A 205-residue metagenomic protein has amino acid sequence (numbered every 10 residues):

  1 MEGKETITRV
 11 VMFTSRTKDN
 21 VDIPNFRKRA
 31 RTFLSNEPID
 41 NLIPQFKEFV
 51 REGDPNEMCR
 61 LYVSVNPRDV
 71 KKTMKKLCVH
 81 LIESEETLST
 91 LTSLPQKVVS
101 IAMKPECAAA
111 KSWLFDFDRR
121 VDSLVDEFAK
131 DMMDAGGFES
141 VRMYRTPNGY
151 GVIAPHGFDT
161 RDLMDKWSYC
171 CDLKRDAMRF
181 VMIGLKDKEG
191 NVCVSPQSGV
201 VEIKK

Functional and structural regions predicted by a protein language model:
M1-T146, G157-F158, M164, K188-K205: Signature for HUH/AEP ssDNA processing cores
G136, W167-M178: A common structural junction motif
G149-P155: Catalytic nucleophile-His microenvironment captured as a short glycine-rich beta-strand/loop that brackets
R179-K186: Aromatic/basic-lined ligand-recognition segments that form π-stacking hydrophobic pockets flanked by Lys/Arg to engage
